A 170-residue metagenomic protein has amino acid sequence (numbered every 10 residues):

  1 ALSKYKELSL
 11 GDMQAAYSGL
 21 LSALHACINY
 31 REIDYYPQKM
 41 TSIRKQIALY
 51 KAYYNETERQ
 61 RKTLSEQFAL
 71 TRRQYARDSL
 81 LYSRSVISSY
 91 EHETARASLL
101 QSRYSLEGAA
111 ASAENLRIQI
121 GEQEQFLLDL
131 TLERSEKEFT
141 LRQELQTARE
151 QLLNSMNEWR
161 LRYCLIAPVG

Functional and structural regions predicted by a protein language model:
A1, L161-G170: Short beta-strand segments of a lipoyl-like beta-sandwich/carrier module
A1-R84, R103-W159: Long, charged alpha-helical "stalk" segments
A97-Q101: Short His/Asp/Glu-rich catalytic/ion-coordination signatures at enzyme active sites or charged loops
